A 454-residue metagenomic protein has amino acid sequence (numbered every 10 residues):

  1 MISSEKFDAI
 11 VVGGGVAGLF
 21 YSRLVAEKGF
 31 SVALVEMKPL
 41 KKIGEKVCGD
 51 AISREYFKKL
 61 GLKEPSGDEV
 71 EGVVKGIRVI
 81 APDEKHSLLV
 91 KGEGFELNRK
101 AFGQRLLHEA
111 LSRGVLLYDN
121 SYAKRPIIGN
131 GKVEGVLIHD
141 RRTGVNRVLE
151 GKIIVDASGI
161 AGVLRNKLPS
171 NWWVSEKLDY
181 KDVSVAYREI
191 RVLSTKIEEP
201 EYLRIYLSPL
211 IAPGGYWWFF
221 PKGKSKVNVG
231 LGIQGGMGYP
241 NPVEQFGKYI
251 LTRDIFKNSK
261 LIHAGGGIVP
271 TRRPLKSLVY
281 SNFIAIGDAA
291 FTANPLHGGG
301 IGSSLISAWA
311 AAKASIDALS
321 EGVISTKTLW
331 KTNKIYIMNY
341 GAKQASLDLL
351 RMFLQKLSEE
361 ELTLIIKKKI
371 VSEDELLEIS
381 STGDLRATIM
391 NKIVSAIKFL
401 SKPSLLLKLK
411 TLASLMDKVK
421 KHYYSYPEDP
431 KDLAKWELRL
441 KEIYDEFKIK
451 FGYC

Functional and structural regions predicted by a protein language model:
I2-A17: Beta1/beta-strand and adjacent pyrophosphate-binding region of the FAD-binding site in flavoprotein oxidoreductases
I10, L24-K46: Glycine-rich FAD pyrophosphate-binding loop
G14, S112-I255, F291: Predominantly flavin-linked oxidoreductase catalytic cores and closely associated redox partners
A17, L40, A161: Conserved Rossmann-like nucleotide-cofactor binding loop
P39-R78: N-terminal FAD cofactor-binding segment of flavoenzymes
L89-E109, Q234-P242: Short beta-strand to alpha-helix junction loop
M237-A311, S320, T326-N339, D348 (+1 more regions): FAD/FMN-dependent oxidoreductases across multiple families
I316-C454: C-terminal helical "tail/cap" subdomain of flavin- and related membrane-associated enzymes
